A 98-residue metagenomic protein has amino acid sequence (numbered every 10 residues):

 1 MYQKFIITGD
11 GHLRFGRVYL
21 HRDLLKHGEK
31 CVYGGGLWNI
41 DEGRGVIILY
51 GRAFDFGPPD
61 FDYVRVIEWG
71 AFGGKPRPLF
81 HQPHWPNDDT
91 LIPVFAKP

Functional and structural regions predicted by a protein language model:
M1-P98: Intrinsic low-complexity, intrinsically disordered or marginally ordered coil/linker segments
